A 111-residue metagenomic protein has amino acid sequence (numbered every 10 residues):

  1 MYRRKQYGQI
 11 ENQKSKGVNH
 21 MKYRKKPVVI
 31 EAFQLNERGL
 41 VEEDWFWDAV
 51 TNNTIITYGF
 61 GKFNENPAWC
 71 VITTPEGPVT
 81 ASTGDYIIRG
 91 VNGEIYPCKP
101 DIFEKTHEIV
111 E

Functional and structural regions predicted by a protein language model:
Y2-H20: Short, Lys/Arg-enriched N-terminal segments with co-localized hydrophobic residues within the first ~10-30 amino acids
Y2-R3, Y23, E37, I88: Short, intrinsically disordered low-complexity segments
G8, N12, E43, F63-E65 (+3 more regions): Intrinsically disordered, low-complexity, compositionally biased regions/tails
K14-P67, T74: N-terminal domain-onset segments
E76-E111: Short, compact, well-ordered microdomains
